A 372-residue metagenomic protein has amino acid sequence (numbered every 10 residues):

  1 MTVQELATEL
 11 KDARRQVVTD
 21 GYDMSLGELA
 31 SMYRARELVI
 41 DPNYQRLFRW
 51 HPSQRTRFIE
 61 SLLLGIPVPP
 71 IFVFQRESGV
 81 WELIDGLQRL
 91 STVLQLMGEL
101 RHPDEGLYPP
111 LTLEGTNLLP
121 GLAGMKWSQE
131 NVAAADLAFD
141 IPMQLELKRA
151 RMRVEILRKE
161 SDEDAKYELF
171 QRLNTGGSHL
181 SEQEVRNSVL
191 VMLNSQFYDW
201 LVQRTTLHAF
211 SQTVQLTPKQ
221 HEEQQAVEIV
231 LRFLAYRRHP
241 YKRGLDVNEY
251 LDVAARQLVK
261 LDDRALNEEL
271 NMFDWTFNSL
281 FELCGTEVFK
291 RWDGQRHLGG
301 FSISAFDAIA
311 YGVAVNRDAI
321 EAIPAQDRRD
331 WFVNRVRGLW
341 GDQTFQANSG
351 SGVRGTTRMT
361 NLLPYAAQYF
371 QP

Functional and structural regions predicted by a protein language model:
T2-M24, E28, D41-N248, Q346-S349: Basic- and aromatic-enriched surface patches that contact anionic nucleotides/nucleic acids
A226-P372: C-terminal subdomains that position terminal phosphate/3'-OH groups for nucleotidyl transfer/ligation, primarily on
